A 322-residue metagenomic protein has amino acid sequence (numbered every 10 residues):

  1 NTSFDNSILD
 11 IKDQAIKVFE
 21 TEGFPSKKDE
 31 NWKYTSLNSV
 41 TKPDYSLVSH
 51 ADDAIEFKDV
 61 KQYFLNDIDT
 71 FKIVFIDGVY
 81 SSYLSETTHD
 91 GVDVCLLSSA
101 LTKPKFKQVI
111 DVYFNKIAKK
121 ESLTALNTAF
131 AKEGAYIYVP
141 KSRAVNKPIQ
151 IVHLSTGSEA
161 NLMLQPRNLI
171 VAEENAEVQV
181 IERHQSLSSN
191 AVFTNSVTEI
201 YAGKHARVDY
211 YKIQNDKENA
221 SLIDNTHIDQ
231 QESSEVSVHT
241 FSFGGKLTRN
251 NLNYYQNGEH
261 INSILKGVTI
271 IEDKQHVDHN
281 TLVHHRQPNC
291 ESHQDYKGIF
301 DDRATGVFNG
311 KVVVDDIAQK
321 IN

Functional and structural regions predicted by a protein language model:
N1-A125, D295-D301: N-terminal amphipathic, basic helical "cap/leader" segment at the start of enzyme domains
D93, L97, L101-K105, V109-N322: Conserved beta-strand/loop scaffold segments within soluble protein domains that form the structured core and edges
